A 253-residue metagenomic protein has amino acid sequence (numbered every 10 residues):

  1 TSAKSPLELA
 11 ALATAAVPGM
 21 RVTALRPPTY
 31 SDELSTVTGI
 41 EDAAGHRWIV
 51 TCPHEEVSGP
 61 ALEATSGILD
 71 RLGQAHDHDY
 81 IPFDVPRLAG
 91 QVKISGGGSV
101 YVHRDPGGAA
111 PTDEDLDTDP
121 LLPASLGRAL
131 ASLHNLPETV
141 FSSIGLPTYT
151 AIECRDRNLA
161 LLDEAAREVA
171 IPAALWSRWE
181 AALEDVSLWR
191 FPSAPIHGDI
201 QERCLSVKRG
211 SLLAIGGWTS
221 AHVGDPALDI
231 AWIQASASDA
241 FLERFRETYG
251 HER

Functional and structural regions predicted by a protein language model:
K4-R21, K93, T118, S132-G198: An alpha-helical support segment within catalytic cores of ATP-dependent transferases
P6-A10, W48-Y101, T112-R128, S132: A conserved alpha-helical element in kinase catalytic cores
M20-D42: ATP-binding glycine-rich phosphate-binding loop
R21, A44-H46, S211-L212: Short acidic/polar mixed-charge low-complexity motifs
T36-T38, G97-Y101, A194: Short beta-strand micro-motifs in enzyme catalytic cores
R104: Conserved Hanks-type protein kinase catalytic core
S193-P195, Q201-E252: Active-site Asp-x-Gly
